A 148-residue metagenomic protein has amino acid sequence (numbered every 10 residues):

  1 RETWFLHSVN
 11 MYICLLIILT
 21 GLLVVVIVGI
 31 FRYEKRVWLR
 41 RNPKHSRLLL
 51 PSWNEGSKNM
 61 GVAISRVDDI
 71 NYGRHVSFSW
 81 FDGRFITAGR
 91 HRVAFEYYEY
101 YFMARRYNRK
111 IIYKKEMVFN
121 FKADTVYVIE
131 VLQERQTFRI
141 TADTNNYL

Functional and structural regions predicted by a protein language model:
R1-L148: Short loop/turn and low-complexity linker motifs enriched in small/turn-promoting residues
